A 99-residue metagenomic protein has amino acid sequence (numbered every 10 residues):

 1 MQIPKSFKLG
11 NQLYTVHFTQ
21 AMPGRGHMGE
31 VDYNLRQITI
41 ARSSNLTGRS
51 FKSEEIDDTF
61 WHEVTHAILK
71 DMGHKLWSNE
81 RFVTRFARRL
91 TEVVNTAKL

Functional and structural regions predicted by a protein language model:
Q2-E54, A67-R89, V94: Active-site scaffold of zinc-dependent metalloenzymes
E55-E63: Short alpha-helical catalytic segment bearing the HExxH-like zincin motif of zinc-dependent metalloproteases
T96-K98: Charged phosphate-binding loop/patch that engages nucleotide di/tri-phosphates or the phosphate backbone of nucleic
